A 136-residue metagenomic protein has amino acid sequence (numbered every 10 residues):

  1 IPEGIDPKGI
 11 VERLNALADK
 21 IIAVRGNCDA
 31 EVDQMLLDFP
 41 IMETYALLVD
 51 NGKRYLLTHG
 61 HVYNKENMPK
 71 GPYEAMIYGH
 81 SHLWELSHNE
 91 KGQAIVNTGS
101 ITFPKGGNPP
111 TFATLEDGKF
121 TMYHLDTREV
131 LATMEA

Functional and structural regions predicted by a protein language model:
I1, D33-L37, E43, M68 (+3 more regions): Short, well-ordered secondary-structure micro-motifs
I1-D50: Core catalytic region of metal-dependent phosphoesterases/phosphodiesterases, especially metallo-beta-lactamase-like
N15, R54-L56, H61-L131: Conserved beta-sheet core of the metallophosphoesterase superfamily
A18, T133-A136: Non-catalytic terminal accessory segments
